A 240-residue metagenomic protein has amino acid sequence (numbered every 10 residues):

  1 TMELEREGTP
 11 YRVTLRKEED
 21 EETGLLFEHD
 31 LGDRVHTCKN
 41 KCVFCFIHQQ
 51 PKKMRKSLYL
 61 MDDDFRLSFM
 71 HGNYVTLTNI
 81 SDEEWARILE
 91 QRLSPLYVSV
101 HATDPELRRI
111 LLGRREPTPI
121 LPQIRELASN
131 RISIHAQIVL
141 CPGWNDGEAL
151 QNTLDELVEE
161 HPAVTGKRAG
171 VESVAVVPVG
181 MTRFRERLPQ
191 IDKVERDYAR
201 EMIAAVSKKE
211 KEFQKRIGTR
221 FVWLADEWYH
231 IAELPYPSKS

Functional and structural regions predicted by a protein language model:
T1: Conserved PDZ fold ligand-binding element
G8-P10, E19-A169, G180-K208: Conserved Radical SAM active-site core
V13-L15: Edge beta-strands of extracellular beta-sandwich domains
V177: Positively charged, polyanion-binding regions of nucleic-acid-associated proteins
K193-S240: Hard-cation-handling environments
